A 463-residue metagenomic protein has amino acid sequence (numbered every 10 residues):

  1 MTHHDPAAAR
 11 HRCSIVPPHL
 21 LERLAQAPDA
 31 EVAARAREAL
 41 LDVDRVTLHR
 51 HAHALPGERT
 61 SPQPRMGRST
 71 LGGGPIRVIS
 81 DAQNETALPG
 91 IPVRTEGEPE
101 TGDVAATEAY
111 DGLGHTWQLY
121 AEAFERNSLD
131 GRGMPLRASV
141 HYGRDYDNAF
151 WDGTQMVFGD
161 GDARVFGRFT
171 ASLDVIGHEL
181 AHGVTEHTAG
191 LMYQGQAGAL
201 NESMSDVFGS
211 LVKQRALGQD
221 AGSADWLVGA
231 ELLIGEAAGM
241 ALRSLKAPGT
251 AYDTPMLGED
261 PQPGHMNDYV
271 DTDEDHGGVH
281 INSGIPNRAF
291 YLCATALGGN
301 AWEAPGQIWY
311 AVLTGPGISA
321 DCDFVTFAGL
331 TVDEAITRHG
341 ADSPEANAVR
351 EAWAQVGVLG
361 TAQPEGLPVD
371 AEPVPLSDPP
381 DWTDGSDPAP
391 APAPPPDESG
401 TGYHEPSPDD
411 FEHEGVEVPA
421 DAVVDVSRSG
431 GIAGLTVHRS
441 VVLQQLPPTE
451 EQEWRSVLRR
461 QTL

Functional and structural regions predicted by a protein language model:
M1-D174, E186-P406: Zymogen propeptides/activation segments of proteases
D409-L463: Function-determining sites in protein domains
